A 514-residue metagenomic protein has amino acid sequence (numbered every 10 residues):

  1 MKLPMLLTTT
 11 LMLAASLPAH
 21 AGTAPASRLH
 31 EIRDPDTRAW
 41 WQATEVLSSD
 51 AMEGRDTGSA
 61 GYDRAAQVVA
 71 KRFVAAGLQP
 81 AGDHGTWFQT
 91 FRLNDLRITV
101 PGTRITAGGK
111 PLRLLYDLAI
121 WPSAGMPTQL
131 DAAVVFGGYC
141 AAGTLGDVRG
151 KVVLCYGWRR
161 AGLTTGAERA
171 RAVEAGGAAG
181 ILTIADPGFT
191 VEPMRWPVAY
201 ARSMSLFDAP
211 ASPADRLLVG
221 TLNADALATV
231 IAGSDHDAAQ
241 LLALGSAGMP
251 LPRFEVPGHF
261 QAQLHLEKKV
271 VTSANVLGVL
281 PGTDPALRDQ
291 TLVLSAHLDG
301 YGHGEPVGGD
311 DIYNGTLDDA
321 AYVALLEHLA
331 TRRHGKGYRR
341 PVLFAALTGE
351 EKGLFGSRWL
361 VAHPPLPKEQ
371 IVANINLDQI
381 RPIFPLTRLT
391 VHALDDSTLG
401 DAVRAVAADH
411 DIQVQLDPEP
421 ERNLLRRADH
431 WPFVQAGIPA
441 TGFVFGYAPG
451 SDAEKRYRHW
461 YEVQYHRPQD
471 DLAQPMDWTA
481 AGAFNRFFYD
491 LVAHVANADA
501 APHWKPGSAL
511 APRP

Functional and structural regions predicted by a protein language model:
A24, R28-L29, D34-A60, A76-G85 (+5 more regions): N-terminal capping segment at the start of a domain
A24-R28, L114-L145, S212-G315, T331 (+1 more regions): Soluble metallo-hydrolase cores and metallopeptidase-like ectodomains found primarily in the secretory/periplasmic
A26-D34, D50-A60, A75, R92 (+11 more regions): Second-shell loop/turn segments in exported
P35, A39-Q42, V46, A60-R64 (+15 more regions): Extracytoplasmic/secreted proteins, especially bacterial periplasmic and envelope-associated proteins
T37, E53-V152, W158-A161, S273: Noncatalytic luminal/extracellular "stalk/propeptide" segments of secretory-pathway proteins
R113, D208-A211, D215-A238, G337-Y338 (+1 more regions): Metal-dependent peptidase/peptidase-like ectodomains
R113-L218, P281, D311-N314, P418-E419: Extracellular/luminal Protease-associated
T331, G450-R513: His/Asp/Glu-rich mid-to-C-terminal helical/loop segments that flank catalytic regions of hydrolases
